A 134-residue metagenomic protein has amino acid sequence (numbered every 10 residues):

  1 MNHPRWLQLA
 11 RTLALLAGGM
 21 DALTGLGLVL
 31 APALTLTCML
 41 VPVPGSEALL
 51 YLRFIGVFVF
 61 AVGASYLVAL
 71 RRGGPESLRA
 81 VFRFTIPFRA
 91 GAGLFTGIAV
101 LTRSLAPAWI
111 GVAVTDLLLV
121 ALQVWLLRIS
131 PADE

Functional and structural regions predicted by a protein language model:
M1-M20: Cytosolic juxtamembrane helix and N-cap/initiation of the first transmembrane helix
N2-L7, L30-L52, D133-E134: Interfacial loop at the N-terminal end of multi-pass membrane proteins
G19-V29, E47-R71, F84-L94: Core segments of alpha-helical transmembrane spans in multipass integral membrane proteins
L40-L49, R79-A80, L105-T115: Non-cytosolic membrane-interface motifs at loop->transmembrane helix junctions
Y66-R79, V100-L101: Juxtamembrane helix-break-helix junctions at the cytosolic face of small multi-pass alpha-helical membrane proteins
F82-T96, V112-Q123: Hydrophobic alpha-helical segments of small multi-pass membrane proteins
L94-G111, L127: Membrane-helix boundary connector in multi-pass membrane proteins
A99-L101, L118-E134: Membrane-water interface at the C-terminal end of transmembrane alpha helices
